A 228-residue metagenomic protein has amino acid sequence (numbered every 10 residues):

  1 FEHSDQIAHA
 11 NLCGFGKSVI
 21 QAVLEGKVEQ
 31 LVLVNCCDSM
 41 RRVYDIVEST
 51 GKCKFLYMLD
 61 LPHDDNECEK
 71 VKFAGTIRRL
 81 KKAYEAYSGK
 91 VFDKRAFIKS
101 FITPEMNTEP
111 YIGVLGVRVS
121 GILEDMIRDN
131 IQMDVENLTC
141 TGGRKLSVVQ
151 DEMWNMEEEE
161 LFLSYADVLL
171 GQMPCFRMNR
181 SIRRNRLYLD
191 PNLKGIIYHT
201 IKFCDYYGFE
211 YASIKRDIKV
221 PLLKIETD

Functional and structural regions predicted by a protein language model:
F1-D228: An N-terminal assembly and electron-transfer interface module characteristic of large anaerobic redox and radical
